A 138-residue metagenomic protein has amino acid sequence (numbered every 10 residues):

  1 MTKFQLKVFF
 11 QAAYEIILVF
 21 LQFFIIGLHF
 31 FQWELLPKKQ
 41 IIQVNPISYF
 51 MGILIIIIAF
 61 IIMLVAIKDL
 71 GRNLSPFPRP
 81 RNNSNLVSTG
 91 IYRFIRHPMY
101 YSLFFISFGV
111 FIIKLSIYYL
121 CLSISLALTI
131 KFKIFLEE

Functional and structural regions predicted by a protein language model:
M1-S88, F105-E138: Membrane-anchoring alpha-helices and their flanking helix-loop junctions
T89, R93-Y101: Histidine-centered phosphotransfer motif of kinases
